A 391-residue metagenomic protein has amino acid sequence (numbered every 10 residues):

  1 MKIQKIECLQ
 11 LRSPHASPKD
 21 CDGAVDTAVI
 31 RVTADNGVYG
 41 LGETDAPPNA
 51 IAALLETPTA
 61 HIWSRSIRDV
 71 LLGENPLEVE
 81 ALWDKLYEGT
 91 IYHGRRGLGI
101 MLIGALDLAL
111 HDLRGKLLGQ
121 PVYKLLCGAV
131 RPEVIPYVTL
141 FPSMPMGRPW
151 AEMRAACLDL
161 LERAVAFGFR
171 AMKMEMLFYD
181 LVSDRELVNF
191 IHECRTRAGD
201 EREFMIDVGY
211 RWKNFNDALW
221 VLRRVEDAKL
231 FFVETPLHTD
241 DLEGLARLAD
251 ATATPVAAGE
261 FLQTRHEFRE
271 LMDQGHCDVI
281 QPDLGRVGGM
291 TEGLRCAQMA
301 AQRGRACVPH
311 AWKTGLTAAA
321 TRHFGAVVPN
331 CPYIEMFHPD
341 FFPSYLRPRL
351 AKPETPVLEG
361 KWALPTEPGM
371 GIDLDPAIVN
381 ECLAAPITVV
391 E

Functional and structural regions predicted by a protein language model:
M1-L41, D45-A52, F341-S344, P348: Structured beta-strand/loop patches that form or line metal/cofactor-binding pockets in enzymes
I3, G37, I67, L106 (+8 more regions): Conserved, mostly hydrophobic/aromatic
T33-L117: Metal- or metallocofactor-binding catalytic centers and their adjacent structured scaffolds across diverse enzyme
D35, L41, L117, R148-P149 (+2 more regions): Ligand-binding pocket scaffold of soluble enzyme catalytic domains
D107-S143, G147: Glycine-rich, aromatic-flanked loop segments that form ligand/cofactor-binding clefts across common enzyme folds
P132-T252: Metal-dependent enolase-superfamily TIM-barrel catalytic cores that perform enediolate-based chemistry
R223, K229, D240-K361, P365-P368: Shared catalytic-loop signature of beta/alpha-barrel
P368-E391: Extended hydrophobic packing segments that form well-structured cores
